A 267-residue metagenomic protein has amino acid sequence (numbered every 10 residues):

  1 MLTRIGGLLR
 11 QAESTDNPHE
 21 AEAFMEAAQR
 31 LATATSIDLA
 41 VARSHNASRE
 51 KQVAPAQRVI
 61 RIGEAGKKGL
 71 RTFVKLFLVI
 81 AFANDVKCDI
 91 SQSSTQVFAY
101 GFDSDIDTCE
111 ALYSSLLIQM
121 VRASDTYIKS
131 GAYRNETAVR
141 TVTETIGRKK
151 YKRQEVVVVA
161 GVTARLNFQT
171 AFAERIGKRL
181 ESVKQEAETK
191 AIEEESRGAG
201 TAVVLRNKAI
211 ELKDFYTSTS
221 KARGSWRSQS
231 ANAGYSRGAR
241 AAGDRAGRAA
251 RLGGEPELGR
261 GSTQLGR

Functional and structural regions predicted by a protein language model:
M1, I37-R267: Extended, helix-rich structural scaffolds rather than catalytic motifs
M1-E22, E26, A40: Short, charged, low-complexity amphipathic alpha-helix
I5, A21-T35, Q169-I176: Short amphipathic alpha-helical coiled-coil/interface segments
R10, L31-A34, R43: Terminal, compositionally biased segments used for targeting/anchoring and flexible tails
